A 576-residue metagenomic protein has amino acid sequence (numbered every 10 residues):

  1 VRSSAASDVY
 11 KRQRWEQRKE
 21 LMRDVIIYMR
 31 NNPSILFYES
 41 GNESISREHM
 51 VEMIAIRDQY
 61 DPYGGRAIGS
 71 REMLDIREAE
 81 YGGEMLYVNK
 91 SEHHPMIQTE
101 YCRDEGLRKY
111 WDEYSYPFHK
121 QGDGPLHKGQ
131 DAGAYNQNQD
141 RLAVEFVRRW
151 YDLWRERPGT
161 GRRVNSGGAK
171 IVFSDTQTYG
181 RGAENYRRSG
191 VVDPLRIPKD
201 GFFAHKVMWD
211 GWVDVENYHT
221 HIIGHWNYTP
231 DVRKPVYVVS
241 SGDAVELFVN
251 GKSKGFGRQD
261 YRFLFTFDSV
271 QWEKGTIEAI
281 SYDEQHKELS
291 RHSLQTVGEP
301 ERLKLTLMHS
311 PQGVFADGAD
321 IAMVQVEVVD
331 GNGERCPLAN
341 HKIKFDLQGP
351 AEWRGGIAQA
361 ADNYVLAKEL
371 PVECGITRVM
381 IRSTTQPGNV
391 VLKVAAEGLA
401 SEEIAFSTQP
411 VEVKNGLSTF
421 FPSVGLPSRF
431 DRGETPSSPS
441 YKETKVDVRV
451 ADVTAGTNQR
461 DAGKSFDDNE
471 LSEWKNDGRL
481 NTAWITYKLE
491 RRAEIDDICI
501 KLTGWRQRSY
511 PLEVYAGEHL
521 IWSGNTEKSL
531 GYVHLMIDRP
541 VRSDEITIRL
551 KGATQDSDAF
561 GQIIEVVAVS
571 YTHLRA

Functional and structural regions predicted by a protein language model:
V1-G201, D214-W226, T266: Substrate-binding/catalytic cleft of secreted carbohydrate-active enzymes, primarily glycoside hydrolases
Q177, A183-G224, Y228-P230, P235-E301 (+1 more regions): Catalytic cores of secreted or luminal carbohydrate-active enzymes
R233, S241-D243, L247-K252, R291-S293 (+2 more regions): Short flexible loop/turn segments that cap and initiate beta-strands
V236-V239, I280-S281, A319-P337, L392-V394 (+1 more regions): Beta-strand-rich structural segments
F267-Q271, K368-T385: Short, hydrophobic beta-strand segments
H292-D317, P410-K445, S570, L574: Low-complexity, Pro/Ser/Thr- and charge-rich linker/hinge segments at domain boundaries
G425-I495, K501-P511, D556, E565-L574: Disordered, acidic Ser/Thr/Pro-rich linker "stalks" and the adjacent N-terminal cap of the next globular domain
R479-T482, A493, G504-S570: Trp- and acidic/polar-enriched beta-sheet ligand-binding modules for extracellular glycan and matrix recognition
